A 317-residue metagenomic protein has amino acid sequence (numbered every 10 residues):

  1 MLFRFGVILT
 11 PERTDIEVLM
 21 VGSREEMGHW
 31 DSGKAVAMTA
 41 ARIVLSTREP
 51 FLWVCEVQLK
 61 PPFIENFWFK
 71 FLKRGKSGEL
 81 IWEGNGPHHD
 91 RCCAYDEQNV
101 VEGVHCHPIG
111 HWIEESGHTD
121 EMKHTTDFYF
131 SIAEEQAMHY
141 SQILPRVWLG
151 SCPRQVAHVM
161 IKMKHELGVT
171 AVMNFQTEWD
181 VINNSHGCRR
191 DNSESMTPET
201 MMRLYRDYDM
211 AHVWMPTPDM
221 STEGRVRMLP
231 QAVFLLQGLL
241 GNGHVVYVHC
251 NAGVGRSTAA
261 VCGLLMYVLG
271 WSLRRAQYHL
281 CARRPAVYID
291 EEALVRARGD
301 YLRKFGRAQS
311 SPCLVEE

Functional and structural regions predicted by a protein language model:
M1-R13: C2/C2-like lipid-binding beta-sandwich modules
P11-I64, R74-Q98: Aromatic-rich carbohydrate-binding modules that target alpha-glucans
E65-F69: Exposed beta-strand face motif in extracellular beta-rich ectodomains
Q98-H124: Compositionally biased low-complexity segments at domain edges in trafficked proteins and select soluble regulators
M122-E135: RNA-binding accessory domains that recognize and position tRNA/RNA substrates
I132-V246, Y267-Y301, F305-G306: Cysteine-based protein phosphatase catalytic domain of the PTP/DSP
G243-C262: A phosphate-binding catalytic loop at a beta-strand-loop-alpha-helix junction that coordinates phosphoryl groups
S310, V315-E316: Intrinsically disordered, serine/threonine/proline-rich low-complexity segments
